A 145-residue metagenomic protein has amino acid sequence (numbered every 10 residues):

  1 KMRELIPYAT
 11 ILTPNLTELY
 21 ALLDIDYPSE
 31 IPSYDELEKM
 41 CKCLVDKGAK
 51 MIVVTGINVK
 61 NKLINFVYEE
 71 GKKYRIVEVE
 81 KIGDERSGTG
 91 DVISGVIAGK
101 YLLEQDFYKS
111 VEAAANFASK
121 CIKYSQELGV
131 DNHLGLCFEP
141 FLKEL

Functional and structural regions predicted by a protein language model:
K1-Y74: Conserved phosphate/ATP/ADP-binding segment of small-molecule kinases
M2, I93-S94, A118: Alpha-helical structural signal
E18, G56-K60, E80-G83, A115-S119: Glycine-rich beta-alpha junction loops
A21, D84-F107: Short, small-residue alpha-helix embedded
K73-R75, K100-A114: Phosphate-handling active-site elements
Y74-G88: Short pre-catalytic strand/loop immediately N-terminal to key active-site residues, enriched for Gly-Thr
Y108-L145: Charged C-terminal helix
